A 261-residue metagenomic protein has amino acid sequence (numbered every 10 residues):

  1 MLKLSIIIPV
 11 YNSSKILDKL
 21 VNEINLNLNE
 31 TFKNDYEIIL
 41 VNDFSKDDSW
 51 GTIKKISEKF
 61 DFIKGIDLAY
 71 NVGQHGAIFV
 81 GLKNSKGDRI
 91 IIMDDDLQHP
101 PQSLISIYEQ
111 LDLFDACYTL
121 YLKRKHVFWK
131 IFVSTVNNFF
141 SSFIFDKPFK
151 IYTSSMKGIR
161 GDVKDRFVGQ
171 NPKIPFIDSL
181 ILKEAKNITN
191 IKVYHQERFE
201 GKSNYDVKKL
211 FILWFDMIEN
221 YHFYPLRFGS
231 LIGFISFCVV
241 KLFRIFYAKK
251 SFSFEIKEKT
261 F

Functional and structural regions predicted by a protein language model:
M1-V127, F243-F246, S251-T260: Structured catalytic core of nucleotide-sugar glycosyltransferases
N12, I16, K33, G169-K173 (+1 more regions): Alpha-helical structural elements of signaling/regulatory helical domains
K15, F176-F261: Hydrophobic helical membrane-anchoring modules
D61, F114, N171, A185-K186: Structural motif
I66-Y70, Q74-N84, P101-P175, Q196-F215 (+1 more regions): Acceptor/aglycone-binding surface of glycosyltransferases and processive sugar-polymer synthases
